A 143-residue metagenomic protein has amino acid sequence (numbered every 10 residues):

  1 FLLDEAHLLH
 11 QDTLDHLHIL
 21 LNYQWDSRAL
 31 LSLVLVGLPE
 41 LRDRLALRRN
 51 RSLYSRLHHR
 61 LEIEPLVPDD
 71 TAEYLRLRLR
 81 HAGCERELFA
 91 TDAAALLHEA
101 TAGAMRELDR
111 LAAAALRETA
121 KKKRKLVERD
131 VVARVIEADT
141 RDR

Functional and structural regions predicted by a protein language model:
D4-E5: Walker B catalytic acidic pair
L8-H16, L21-R51, L61: Sensor-1/coupling segment of RecA-like P-loop NTPase cores
D12-D15, I19, L77, A114 (+1 more regions): Short, residue-level hotspots on alpha-helical faces of the histone-fold and other alpha-helical interaction modules
L14, L38, N50, P68 (+2 more regions): ATP/adenylate-binding site constellation spanning eukaryotic-like Ser/Thr protein kinases, ABC-transporter
S52, R80-R143: C-terminal alpha-helical "lid" subdomain
I63-A90: Conserved small helical "lid"/interfacial subdomain of P-loop NTPases
